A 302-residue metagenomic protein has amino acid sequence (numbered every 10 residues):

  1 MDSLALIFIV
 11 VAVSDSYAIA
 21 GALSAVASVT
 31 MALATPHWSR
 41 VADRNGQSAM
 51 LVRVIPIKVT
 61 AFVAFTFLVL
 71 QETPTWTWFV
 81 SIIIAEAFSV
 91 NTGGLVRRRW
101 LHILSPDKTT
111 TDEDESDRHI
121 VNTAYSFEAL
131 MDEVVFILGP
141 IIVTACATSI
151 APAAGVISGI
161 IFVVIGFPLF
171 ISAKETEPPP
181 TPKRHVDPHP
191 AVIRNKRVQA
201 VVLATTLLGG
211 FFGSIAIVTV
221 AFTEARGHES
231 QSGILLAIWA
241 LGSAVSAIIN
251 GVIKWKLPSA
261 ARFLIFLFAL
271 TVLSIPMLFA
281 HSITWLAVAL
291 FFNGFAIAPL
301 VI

Functional and structural regions predicted by a protein language model:
M1-A32, P188-W239: Helix-loop boundary and gating motifs at the non-cytosolic
L33-Q47, A147, V245-S259: Helix-to-loop junctions at the C-terminal end of transmembrane segments in multipass secondary transporters
R44-I57, W255-F268: Cytoplasmic membrane-interface "Motif A"-like loop-to-helix N-cap segments of 12-TM Major Facilitator Superfamily
P56-T73, I171, A269-H281: C-terminal ends and interior cores of transmembrane alpha-helices in multi-pass membrane transporters/permeases
A61, P74-T92, T206-L207, L286-P299: Hydrophobic core of transmembrane alpha-helices in multi-pass small-molecule transporters, especially MFS/SLC-type
T66, L138-G159: Transmembrane alpha-helix termini and helix-breaking/packing motifs in multi-pass membrane transporters
S81-V134: Cytoplasmic helix-loop-helix junction between adjacent transmembrane helices in 12-TM secondary transporters
A260-V301: C-terminal transmembrane helical hairpin of 12-TM major facilitator-type secondary transporters
